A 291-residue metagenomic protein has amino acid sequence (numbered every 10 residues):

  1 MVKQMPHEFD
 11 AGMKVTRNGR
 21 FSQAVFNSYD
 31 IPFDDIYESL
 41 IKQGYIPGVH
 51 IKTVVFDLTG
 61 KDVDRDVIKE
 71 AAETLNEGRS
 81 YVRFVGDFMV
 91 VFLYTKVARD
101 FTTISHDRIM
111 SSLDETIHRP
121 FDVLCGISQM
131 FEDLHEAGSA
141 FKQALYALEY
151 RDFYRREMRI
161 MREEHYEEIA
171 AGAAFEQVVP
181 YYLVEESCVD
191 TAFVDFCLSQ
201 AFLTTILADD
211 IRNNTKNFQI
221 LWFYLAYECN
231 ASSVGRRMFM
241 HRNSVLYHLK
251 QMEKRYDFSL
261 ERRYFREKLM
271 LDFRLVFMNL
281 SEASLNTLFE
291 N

Functional and structural regions predicted by a protein language model:
V2-E8, R17-N291: Cytosolic nucleotide-utilizing catalytic cores of signal-transduction proteins
